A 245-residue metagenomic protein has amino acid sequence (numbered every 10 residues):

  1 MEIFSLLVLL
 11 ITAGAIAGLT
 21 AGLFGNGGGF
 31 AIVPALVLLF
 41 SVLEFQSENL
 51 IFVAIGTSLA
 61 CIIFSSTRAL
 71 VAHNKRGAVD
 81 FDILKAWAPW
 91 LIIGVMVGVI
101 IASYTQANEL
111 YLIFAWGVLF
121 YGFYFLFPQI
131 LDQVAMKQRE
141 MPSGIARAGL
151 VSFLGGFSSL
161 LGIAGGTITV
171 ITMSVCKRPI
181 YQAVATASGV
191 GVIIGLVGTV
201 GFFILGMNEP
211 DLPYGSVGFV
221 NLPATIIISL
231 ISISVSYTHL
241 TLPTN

Functional and structural regions predicted by a protein language model:
E2-E48, A135-G189, I194, I226: Selected transmembrane alpha-helices and immediately adjacent juxtamembrane segments of polytopic inner-membrane
F30-G77: Juxtamembrane transmembrane-helix termini in multi-pass membrane transport proteins
L50-I63, Y111-G117, V217-L230: Structural signature of hydrophobic alpha-helical transmembrane segments
I63-R76, G117-E140: Transmembrane helix exit motif
L91-I92, M96, T199, S229-S234: Hydrophobic/small/kink-forming positions within alpha-helical transmembrane segments of polytopic membrane proteins
S103, A107, M207-G218: Membrane-interface helix termini and inter-helical loops of multi-pass transporters
T238-T244: Conserved small/polar residues in nucleotide/adenosyl-binding loops
